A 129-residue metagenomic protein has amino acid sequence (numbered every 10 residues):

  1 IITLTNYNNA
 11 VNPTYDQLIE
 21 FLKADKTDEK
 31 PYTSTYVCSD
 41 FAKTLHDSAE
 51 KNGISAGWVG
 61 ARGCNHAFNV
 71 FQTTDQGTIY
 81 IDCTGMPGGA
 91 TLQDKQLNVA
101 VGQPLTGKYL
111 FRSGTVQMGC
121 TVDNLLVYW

Functional and structural regions predicted by a protein language model:
I1-W129: A structural boundary/capping signal
